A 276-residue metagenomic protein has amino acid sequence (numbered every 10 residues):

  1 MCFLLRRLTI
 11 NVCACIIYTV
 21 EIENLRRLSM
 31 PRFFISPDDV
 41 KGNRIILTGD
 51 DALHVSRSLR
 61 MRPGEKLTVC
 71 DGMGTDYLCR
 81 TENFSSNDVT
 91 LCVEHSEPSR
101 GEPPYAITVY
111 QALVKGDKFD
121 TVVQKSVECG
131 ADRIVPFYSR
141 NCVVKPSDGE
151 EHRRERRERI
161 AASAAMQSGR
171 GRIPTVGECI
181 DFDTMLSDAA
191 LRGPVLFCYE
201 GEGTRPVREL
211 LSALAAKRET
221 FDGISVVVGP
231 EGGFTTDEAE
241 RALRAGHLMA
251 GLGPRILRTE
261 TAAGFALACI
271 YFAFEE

Functional and structural regions predicted by a protein language model:
F3-P98: N-terminal positively charged helical leader segments and presequences
D38, S96, Y138-C142, P254-R255: Short, ordered loop/turn segments at secondary-structure junctions
I45-I46, P104-T108, D222-S225, L243-L252: Glycine/charged-rich beta-loop-alpha catalytic/anionic-binding loops adjacent to active sites
G64, S126, A161, A242 (+1 more regions): Residue-level signal for inorganic ion chemistry
L67, L91, I173-G177, M249: Generic structural signal for residues in well-ordered beta-strands
R100-F197: RNA substrate-binding interface of SAM-dependent RNA methyltransferases
V195-G233, D237-E238, H247-G251: Active-site/ligand-binding-proximal alpha/beta "capping" segment
T236-E276: Structured adenosyl-cofactor binding patch, chiefly the S-adenosyl-L-methionine
